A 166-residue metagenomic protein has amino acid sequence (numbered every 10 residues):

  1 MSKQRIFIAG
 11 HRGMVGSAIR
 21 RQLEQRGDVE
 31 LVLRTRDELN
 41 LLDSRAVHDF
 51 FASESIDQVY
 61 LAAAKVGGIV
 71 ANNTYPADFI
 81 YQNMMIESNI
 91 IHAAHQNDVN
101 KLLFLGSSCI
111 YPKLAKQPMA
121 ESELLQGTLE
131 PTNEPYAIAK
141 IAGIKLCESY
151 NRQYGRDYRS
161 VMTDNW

Functional and structural regions predicted by a protein language model:
M1-W166: N-terminal Rossmann-like NAD(P)+-binding domain of SDR-like oxidoreductases, especially those catalyzing
